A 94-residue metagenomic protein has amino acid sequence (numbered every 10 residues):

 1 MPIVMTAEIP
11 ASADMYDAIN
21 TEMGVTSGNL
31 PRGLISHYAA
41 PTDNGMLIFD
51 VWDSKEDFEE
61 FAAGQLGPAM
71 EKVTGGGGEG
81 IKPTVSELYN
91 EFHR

Functional and structural regions predicted by a protein language model:
M1-F49, D53-Q65, T74-R94: Short S/T/G/P-rich N-terminal loop/turn motif that feeds into the first structured element of a domain
